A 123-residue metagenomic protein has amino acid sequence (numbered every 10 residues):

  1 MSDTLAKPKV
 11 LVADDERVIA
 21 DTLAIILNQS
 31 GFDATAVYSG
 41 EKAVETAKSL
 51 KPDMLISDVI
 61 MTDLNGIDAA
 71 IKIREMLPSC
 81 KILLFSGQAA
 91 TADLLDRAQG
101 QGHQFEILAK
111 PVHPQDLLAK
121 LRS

Functional and structural regions predicted by a protein language model:
M1-K9, H113-S123: Non-catalytic signal-transmission and effector/linker regions of two-component phosphorelay proteins
E16, V59-I60: The short loop immediately C-terminal to the conserved phospho-acceptor aspartate in CheY-like receiver
A20, T62: The feature encodes the CheY-like receiver
D21-Q29: Charged docking surfaces used in two-component/phosphorelay signaling
G31-Y38, T46, L108: Short hydrophobic/Thr-rich beta-strand motif most characteristic of the beta2 strand and flanking loop of CheY-like
Y38-K42, N65-D68: Acidic catalytic/metal-coordinating carboxylates
L50-I56: Active-site beta3 strand of CheY-like receiver
F85-G87: Hydrophobic/aromatic residues positioned on beta-strands within the core alpha/beta folds
